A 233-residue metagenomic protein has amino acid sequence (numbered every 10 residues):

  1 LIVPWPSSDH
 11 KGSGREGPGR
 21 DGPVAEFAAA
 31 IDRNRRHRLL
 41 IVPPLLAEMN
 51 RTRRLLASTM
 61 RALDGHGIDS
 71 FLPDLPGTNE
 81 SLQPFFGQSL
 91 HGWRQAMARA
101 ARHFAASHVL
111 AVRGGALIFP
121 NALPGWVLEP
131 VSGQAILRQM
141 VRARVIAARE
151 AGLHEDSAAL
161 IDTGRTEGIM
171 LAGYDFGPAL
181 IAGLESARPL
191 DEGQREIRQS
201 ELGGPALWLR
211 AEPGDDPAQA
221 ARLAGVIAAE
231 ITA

Functional and structural regions predicted by a protein language model:
L1-H37, P213: N-terminal cap/lid segment of alpha/beta-hydrolase-fold proteins
D21-A25, I31-D74: Short, surface-exposed "cap/lid" segments of acyl-processing enzymes
L45-M49, G115, G133-L137: Short acidic, S/G/P-rich loop/turn micro-motifs used as interaction or catalytic elements
R51, P76-Q88: Cap/lid segment of the alpha/beta-hydrolase catalytic domain
P73, L110-G114, L128-V131: Short His-Asn-centered micro-motif
Q83-F104: Alpha/beta-hydrolase active-site loop
S107-L123: Glycine-rich nucleophile elbow surrounding the catalytic serine of serine-hydrolase chemistry
A122-A233: The alpha/beta-hydrolase serine catalytic core
